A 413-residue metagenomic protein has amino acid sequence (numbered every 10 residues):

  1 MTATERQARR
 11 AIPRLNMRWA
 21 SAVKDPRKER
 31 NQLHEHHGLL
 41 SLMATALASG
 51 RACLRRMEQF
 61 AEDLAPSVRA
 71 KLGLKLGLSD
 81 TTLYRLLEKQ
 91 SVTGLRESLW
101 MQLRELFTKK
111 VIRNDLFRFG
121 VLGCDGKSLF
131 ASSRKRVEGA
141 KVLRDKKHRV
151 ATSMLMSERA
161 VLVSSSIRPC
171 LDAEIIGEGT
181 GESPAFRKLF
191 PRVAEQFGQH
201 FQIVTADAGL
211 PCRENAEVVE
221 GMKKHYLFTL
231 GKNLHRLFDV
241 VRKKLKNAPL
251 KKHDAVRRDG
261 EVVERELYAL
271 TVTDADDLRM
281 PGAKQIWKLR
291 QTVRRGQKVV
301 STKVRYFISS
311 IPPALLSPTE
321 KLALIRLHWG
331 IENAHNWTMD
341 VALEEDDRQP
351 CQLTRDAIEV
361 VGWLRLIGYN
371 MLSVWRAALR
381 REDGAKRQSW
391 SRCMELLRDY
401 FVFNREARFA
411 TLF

Functional and structural regions predicted by a protein language model:
M1-R6, R18-K24, E62-L64, D254-V263 (+1 more regions): A short, flexible helix-boundary coil/loop motif
E5-S41, Y84: Basic, short loop/linker segments at the boundary and entry of helix-turn-helix/winged-helix-like folds
R9-A11, M57, L315-C351: Short amphipathic alpha-helical "interface-anchor" segments enriched in bulky aromatics
N31-W100, V219, G368, W375 (+1 more regions): Short, positively charged, Gly/Tyr-enriched micro-motifs that form contact patches at catalytic or ligand/partner
L42, M57, S79, L83 (+8 more regions): Short, conserved catalytic/metal-binding motifs centered on acidic residues
Y84-S165: Active-site-proximal, Lys/Arg-enriched surface segment that forms a nucleic-acid-binding/basic interface patch
R144-H200: Electropositive, glycine- and tryptophan-enriched low-complexity nucleic-acid-binding patches
H225-G330: An anionic, glycine-rich sequence signature occurring as long contiguous blocks
